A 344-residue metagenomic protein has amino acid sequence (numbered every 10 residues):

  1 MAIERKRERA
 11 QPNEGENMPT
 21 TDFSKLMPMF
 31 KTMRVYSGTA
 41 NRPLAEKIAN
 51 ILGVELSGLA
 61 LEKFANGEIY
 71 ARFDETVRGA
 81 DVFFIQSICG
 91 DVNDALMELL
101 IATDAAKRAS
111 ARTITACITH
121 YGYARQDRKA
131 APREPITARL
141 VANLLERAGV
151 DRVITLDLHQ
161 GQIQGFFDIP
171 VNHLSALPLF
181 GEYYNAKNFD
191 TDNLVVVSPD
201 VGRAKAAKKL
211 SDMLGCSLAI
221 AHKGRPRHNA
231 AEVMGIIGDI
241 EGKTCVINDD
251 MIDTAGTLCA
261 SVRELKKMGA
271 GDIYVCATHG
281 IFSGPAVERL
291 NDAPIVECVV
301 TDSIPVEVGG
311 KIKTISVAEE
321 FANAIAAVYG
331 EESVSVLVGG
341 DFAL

Functional and structural regions predicted by a protein language model:
M1-L344: PRPP-associated nucleotide enzymes
